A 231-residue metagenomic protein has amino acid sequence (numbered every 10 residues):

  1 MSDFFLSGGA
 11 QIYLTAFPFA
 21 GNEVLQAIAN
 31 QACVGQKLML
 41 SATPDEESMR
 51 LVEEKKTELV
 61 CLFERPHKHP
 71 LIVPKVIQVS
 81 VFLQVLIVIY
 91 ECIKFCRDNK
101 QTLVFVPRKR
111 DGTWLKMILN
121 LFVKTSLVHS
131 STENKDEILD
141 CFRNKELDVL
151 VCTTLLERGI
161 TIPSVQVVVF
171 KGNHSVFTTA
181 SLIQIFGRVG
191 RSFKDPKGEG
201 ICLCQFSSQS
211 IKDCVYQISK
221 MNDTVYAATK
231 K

Functional and structural regions predicted by a protein language model:
D3-F4, Q11-V79, Q84-E91, S219: Post-DEXD/H (motif II) to motif III coupling segment of the RecA-like Helicase ATP-binding lobe
D3-G8, I160-N173, I183, E199-C202: A short beta-strand element within the Helicase C-terminal
G9-A10, L40-P44, F63-R65, V106-K109 (+2 more regions): A short beta-strand-to-loop transition that corresponds to the Sensor-1 phosphate-sensing loop of AAA+ P-loop ATPases
F17-Q31, S175-G198: Conserved SF2 helicase motif VI
C33-E47, F186-I218: Conserved segment of the helicase C-terminal RecA-like domain
I93-L119: Conserved strand-helix element at the start of the C-terminal RecA-like helicase core
S126-T153: Conserved helicase ATPase core of P-loop NTP-dependent helicases/translocases
V215-K231: Non-catalytic, charged low-complexity extensions flanking SF2 helicase motor domains
